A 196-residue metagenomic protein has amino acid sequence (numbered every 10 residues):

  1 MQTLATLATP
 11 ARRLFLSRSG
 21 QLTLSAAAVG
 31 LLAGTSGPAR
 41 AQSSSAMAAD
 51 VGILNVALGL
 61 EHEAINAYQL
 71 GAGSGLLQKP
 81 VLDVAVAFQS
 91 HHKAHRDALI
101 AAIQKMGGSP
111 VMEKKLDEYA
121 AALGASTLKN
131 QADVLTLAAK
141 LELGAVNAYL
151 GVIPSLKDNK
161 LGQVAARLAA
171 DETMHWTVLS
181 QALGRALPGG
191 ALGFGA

Functional and structural regions predicted by a protein language model:
Q2-T6, S17-A27, L31-A196: All-alpha RGS (Regulator of G-protein Signaling) helical domain and cognate RGS-like helical scaffolds
